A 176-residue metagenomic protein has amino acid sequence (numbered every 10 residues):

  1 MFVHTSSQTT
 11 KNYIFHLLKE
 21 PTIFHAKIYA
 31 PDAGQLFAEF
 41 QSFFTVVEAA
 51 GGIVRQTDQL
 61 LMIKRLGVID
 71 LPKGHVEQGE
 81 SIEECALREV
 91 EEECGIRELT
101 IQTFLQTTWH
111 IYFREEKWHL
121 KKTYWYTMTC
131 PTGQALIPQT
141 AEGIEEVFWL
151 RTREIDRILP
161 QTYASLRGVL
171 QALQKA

Functional and structural regions predicted by a protein language model:
M1-T5, P138: Short amphipathic beta-strand/extended segments with alternating polar/hydrophobic composition
V3, R55-E91, I96: Conserved Nudix-box catalytic region and its N-terminal flanking loop in Nudix hydrolases and closely related
S6-G51: Acidic, metal-coordinating catalytic segment for phosphate/diphosphate chemistry, firing primarily on the Nudix
T45-A50, R55, L66, K121-T123: Short connector loops at helix/strand junctions that flank enzyme active sites, especially segments positioning acidic
G51, Q59, E146: Conserved beta-strand and immediately adjacent loop positions that scaffold enzyme active sites
V54-T57, M128-C130: Active-site beta-strand termini and strand-to-loop segments that position acidic
V76-A164: Unchanged
S165-A176: Charged phosphate-binding loop/patch that engages nucleotide di/tri-phosphates or the phosphate backbone of nucleic
